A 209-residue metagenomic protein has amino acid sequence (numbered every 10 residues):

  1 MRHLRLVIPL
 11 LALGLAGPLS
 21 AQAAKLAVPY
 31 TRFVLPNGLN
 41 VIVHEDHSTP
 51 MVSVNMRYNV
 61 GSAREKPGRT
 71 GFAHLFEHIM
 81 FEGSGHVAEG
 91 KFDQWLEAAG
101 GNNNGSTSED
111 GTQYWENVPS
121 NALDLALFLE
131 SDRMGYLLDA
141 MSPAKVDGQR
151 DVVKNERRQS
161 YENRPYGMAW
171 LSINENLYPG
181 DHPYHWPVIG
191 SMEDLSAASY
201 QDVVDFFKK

Functional and structural regions predicted by a protein language model:
M1-L6: Positively charged n-region of N-terminal signal peptides that target proteins for export
V7-P18: Bacterial N-terminal signal peptides
A16-L19, A63, N103, M192: Compositionally biased, intrinsically disordered low-complexity regions
L19-D93, W115-V118, D124-S131, Y184 (+2 more regions): His/Glu-rich zincin catalytic helix
Y58, S84-G85, K91-F206: Acidic/histidine-enriched segments that form metal/cofactor-coordinating and catalytic pocket/exosite environments
